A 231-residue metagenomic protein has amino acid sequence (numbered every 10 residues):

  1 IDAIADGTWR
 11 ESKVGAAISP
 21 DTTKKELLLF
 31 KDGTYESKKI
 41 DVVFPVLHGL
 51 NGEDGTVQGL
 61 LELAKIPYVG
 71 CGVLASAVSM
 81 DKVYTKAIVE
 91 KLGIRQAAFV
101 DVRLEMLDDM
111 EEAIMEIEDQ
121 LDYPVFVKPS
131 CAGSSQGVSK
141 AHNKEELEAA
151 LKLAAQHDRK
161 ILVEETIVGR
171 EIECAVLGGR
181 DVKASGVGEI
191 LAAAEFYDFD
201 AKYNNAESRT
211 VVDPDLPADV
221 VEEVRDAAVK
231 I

Functional and structural regions predicted by a protein language model:
I1-D2, D226-I231: Short, intrinsically disordered, charge-balanced linker/junction segments flanking boundaries in proteins
I1-L74, V78-Y84, V102-E116: ATP-binding N-terminal substructure of ATP-dependent carboxylate-amine bond-forming enzymes
G33, S37, V78-R170, A218: Active-site nucleotide/adenylate-binding loops and adjacent lid/helix of ATP-dependent enzymes
D41-V42, P67, P124-V125, K160-L162 (+1 more regions): Structural motif
D54-T56, Q136-G137, E173: Short glycine-/acidic-enriched loop or helix-start segments at secondary-structure transitions that form or flank
P67-C71, Q96, A184: Short hydrophobic/aromatic-enriched beta-strand-loop microsegments
S139-D226: Phosphate-binding site of ATP-dependent enzymes
